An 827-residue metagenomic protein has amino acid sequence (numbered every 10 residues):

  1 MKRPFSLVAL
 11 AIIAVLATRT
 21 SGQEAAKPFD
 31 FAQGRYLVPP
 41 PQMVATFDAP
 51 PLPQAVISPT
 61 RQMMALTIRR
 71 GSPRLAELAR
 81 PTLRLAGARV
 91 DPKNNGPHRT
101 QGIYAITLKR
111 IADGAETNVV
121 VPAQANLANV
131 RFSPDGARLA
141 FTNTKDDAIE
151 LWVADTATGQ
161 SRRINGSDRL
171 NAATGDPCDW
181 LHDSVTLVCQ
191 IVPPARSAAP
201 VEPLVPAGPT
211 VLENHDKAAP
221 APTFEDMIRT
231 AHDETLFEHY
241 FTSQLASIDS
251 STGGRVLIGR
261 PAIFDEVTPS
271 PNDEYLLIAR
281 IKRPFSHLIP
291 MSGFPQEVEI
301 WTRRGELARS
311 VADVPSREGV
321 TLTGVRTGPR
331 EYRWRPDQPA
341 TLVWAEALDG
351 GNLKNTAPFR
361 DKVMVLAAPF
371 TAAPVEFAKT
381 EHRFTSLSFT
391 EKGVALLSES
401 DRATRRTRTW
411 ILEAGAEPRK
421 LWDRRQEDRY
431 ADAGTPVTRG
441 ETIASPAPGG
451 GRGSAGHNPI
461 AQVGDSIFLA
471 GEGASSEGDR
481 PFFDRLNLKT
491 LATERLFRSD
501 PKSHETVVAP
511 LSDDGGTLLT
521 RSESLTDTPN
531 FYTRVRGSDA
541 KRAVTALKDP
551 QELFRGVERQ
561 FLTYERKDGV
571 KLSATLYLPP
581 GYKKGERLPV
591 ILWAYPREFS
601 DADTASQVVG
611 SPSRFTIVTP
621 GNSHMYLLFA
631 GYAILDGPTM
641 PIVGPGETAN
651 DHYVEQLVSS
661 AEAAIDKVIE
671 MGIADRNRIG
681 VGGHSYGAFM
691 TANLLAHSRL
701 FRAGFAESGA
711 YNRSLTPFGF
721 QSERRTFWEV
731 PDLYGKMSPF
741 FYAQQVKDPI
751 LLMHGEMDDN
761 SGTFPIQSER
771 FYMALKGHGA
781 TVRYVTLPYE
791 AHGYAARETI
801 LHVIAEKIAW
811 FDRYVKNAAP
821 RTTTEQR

Functional and structural regions predicted by a protein language model:
M1-V8: Bacterial N-terminal signal peptides that target proteins for export
V8-V15: Bacterial N-terminal signal peptides
L16-T18, G22-A540, A546-V557, K571 (+2 more regions): Beta-propeller folds
T100-A105, I111-D113, D603-R827: Active-site-proximal cap/loop segments of hydrolase catalytic domains
V298, L342, L421, F531 (+6 more regions): Conserved hydrophobic/aromatic pocket- or pore-lining residues that grip, position, or stack substrates in active sites
T545-E586: N-terminal cap/lid segment of alpha/beta-hydrolase-fold proteins
L578, E586-R597: Short beta-strand element of the alpha/beta-hydrolase
